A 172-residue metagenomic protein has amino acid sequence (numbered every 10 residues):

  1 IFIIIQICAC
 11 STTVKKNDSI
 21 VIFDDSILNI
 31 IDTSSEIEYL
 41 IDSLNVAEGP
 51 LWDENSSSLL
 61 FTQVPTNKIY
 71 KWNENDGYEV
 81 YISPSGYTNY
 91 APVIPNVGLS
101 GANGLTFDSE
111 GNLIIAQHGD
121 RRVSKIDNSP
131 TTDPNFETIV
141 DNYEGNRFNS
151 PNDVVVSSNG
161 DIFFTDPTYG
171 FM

Functional and structural regions predicted by a protein language model:
I1-I7: Bacterial N-terminal signal peptides
C10-M172: Sequence-structural signature of mature extracellular/luminal beta-sheet repeat domains, prominently beta-propellers
